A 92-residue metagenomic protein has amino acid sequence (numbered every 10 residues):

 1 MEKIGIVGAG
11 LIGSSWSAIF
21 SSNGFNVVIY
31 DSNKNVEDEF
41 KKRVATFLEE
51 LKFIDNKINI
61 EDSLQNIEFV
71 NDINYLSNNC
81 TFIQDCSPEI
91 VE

Functional and structural regions predicted by a protein language model:
M1-E50: NAD(P)+-binding Rossmann beta1-loop-alpha1 motif at the extreme N-terminus of oxidoreductases
N35, E50-E92: Rossmann-like NAD(P)-binding element
